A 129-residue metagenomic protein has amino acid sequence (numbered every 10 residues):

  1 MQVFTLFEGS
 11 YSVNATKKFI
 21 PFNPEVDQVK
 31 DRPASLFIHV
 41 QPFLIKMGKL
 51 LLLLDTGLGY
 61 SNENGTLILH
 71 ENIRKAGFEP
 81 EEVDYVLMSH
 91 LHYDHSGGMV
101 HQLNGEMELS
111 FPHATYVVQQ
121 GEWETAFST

Functional and structural regions predicted by a protein language model:
M1-K49: Zn-dependent metallo-beta-lactamase
P24-D27, L51, D94, N104: Short, surface-exposed, charged/polar-biased interaction segments
L50-L52, Y85: Structural motif
L54-T56: Short acidic/histidine-rich active-site segments
L58-T129: Active-site HxH/HxHxD metal-binding segment of metal-dependent hydrolases
